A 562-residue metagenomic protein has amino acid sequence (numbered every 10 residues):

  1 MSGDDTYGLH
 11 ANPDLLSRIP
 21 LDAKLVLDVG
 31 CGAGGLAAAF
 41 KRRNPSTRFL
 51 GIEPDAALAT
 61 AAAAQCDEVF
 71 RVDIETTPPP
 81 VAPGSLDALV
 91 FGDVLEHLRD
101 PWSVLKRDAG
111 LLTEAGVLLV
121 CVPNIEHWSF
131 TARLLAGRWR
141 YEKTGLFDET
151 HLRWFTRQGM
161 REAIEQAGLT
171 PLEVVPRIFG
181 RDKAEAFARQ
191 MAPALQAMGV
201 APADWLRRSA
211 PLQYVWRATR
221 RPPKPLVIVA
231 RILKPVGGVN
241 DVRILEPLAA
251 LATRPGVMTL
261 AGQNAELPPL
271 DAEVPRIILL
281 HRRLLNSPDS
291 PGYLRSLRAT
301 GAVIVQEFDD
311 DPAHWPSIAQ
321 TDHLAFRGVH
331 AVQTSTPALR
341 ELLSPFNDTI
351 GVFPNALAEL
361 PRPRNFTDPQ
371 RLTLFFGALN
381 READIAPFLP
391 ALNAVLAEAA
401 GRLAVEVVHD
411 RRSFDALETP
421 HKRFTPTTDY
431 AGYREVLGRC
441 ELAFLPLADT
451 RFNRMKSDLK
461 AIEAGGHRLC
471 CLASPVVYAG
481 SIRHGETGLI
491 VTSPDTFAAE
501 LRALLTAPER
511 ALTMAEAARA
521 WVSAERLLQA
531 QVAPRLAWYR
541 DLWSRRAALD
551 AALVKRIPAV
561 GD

Functional and structural regions predicted by a protein language model:
M1-G84, A88, W102-L105, V175-F179 (+5 more regions): Conserved N-terminal segment of class I S-adenosyl-L-methionine
F70-R71, H330-R362: Donor nucleotide-sugar binding/catalytic pocket of nucleotide-sugar-dependent glycosyltransferases
S103-V117: A short glycine-rich, Lys/Arg-flanked "PGG" loop and its adjoining helix->strand segment in the class I
R221-L285: N-terminal pre-catalytic "stem/leader" segment of glycosyltransferase-like enzymes
K234-R254, E359, D368-G438: Conserved catalytic-core segment of nucleotide-activated headgroup transferases in glycan assembly
H314-W315, A383, Y430-V436, A443-G466 (+1 more regions): Nucleotide-sugar-dependent
L360, E509-A547: A charged, aromatic-enriched C-terminal amphipathic alpha-helix characteristic of glycosyltransferases across folds
I482-D495, A503-E509: Conserved acidic donor-binding segment of nucleotide-sugar-dependent glycosyltransferases
